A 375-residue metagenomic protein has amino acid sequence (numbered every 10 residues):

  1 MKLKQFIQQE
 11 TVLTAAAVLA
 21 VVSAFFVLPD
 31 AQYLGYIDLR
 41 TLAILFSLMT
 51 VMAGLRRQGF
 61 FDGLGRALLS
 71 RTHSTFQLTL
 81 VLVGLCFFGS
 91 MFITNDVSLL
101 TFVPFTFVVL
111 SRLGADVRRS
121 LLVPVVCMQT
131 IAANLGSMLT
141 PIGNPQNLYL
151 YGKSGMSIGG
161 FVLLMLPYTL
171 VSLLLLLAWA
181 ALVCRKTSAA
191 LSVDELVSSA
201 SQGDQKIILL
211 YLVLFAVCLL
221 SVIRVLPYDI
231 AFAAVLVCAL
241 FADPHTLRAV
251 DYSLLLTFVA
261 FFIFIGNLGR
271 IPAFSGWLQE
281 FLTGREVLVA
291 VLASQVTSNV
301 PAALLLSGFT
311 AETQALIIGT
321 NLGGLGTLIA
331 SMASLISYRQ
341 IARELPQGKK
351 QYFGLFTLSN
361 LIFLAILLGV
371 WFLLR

Functional and structural regions predicted by a protein language model:
K2, L174-V235: Long, contiguous bundles of hydrophobic transmembrane helices that form the permeation core of multi-pass
K2-Q9, A31-T41, I158-Y168, A200-Q205 (+5 more regions): Interfacial loop-to-helix junctions that mark the boundaries of transmembrane helices in multi-pass membrane
E10-V12, L39-R40, R66-L80, L121-I131 (+3 more regions): Cytoplasmic-side transmembrane-helix entry/capping segments in multi-pass membrane proteins
Y36, Q58, D62-G65, V213-A311: Transmembrane helical segments that form the transport core of multi-pass membrane transport proteins
L39-T41, S70-V83, L113-V125, Q205-L209 (+2 more regions): Membrane-interfacial loop-to-helix junctions in multi-pass transporters
F76-V81, G114-M128, M156-L166, E312-L325 (+1 more regions): Membrane-interface alpha-helices at helix entry/exit sites of multi-pass transporters
F88-M138, Y149, L304-I318, P346-G348 (+2 more regions): Hydrophobic transmembrane alpha-helices that form the pore/transport pathway of multi-pass ion and small-solute
V123, G159-G203, L335-R375: Juxtamembrane and boundary regions of transmembrane helices in multi-pass small-molecule transporters and channels
